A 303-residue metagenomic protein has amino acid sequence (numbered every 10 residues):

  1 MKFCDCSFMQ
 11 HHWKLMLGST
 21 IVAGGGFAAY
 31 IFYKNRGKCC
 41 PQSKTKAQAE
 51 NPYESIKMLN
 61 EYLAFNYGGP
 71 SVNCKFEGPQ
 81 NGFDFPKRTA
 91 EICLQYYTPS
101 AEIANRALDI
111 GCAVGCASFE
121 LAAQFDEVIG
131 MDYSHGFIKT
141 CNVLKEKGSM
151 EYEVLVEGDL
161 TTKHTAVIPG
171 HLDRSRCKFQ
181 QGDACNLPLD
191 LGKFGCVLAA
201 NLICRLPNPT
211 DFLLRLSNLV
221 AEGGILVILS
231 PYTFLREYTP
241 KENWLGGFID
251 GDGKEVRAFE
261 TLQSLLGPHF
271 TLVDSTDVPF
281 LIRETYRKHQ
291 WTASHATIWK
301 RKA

Functional and structural regions predicted by a protein language model:
P79-A104: Conserved alpha-helix/loop element of class I SAM-dependent methyltransferases that forms part of the SAM/SAH-binding
I103-A113, I129: Conserved class I S-adenosyl-L-methionine
S134: Conserved SAM/SAH-binding beta-strand->alpha-helix loop
V143-C185: S-adenosyl-L-methionine
E157, T239-T276: Conserved Class I S-adenosyl-L-methionine
C185-V197: A short acidic, Gly/Pro-enriched loop at the edge of an enzyme's catalytic core that lines a small-molecule cofactor
T210-E222: A short glycine-rich, Lys/Arg-flanked "PGG" loop and its adjoining helix->strand segment in the class I
G223-P231: Conserved beta-strand signature within the Rossmann-like core of class I S-adenosyl-L-methionine
